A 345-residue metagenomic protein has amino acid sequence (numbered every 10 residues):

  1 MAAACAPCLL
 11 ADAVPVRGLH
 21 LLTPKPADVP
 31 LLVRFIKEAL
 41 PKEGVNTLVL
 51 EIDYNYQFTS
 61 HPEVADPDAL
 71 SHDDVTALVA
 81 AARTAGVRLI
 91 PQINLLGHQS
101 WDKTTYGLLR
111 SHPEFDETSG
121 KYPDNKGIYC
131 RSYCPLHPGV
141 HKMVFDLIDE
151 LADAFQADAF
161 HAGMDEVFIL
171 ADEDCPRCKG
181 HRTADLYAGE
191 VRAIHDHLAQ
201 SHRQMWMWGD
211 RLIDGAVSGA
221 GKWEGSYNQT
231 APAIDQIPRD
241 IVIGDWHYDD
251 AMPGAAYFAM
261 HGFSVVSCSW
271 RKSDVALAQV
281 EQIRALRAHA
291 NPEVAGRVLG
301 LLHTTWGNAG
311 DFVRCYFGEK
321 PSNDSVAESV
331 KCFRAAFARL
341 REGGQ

Functional and structural regions predicted by a protein language model:
A2: Carboxylate-rich, polar loop motifs that coordinate divalent cations or form catalytic acidic clusters
C5-E38, K42-E43, T47, R88 (+6 more regions): N-terminal hydrophobic targeting/anchoring segments and the immediately downstream early-domain regions of hydrolases
G18-S226, I234-D235, I241: Aromatic-lined carbohydrate-binding surfaces of glycoside hydrolases
A154, P176-A336: Catalytic-core regions of glycoside hydrolase
L340-Q345: Catalytic domains of carbohydrate-active enzymes that cleave complex glycans
